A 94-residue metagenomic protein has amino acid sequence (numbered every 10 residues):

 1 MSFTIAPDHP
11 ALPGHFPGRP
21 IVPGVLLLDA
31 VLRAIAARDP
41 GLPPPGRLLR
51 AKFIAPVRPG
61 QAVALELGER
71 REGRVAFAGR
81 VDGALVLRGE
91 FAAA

Functional and structural regions predicted by a protein language model:
M1-V22: Catalytic strand-loop segment that frames the active site of acyl-thioester-processing enzymes
D8-P10, I21, R58, E72-R74 (+1 more regions): Generic "edge-of-domain/loop-turn" microfeature
G24, L67: Residue-level signal for inorganic ion chemistry
V25-R33: Short amphipathic alpha-helical face segments that pack within enzyme cores and frequently flank/anchor catalytic
L32-E66: Hydrophobic beta-strand-centered segment that forms part of the acyl-chain substrate-binding groove
G68-A94: HotDog/MaoC-like acyl-thioester-processing domains
